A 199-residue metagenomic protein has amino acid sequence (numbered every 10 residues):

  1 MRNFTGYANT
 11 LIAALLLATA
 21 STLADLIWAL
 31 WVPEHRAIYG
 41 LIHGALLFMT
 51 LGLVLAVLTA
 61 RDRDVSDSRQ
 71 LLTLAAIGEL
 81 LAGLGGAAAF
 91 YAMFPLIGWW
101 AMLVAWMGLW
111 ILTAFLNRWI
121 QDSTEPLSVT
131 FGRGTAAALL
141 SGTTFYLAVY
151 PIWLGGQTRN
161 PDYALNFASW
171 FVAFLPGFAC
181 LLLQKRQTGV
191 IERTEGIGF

Functional and structural regions predicted by a protein language model:
M1-F199: Juxtamembrane/disordered regions of integral membrane proteins
